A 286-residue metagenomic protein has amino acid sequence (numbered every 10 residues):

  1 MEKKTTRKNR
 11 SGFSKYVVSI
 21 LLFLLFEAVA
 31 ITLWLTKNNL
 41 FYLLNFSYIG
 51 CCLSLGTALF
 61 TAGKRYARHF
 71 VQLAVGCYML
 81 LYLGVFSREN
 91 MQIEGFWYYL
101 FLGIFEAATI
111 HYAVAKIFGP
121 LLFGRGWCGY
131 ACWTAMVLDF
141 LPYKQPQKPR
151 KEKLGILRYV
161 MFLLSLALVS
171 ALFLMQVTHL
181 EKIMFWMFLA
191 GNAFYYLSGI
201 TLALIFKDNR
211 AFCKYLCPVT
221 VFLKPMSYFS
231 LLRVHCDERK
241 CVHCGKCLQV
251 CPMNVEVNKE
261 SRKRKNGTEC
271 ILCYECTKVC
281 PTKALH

Functional and structural regions predicted by a protein language model:
M1-N258, T268, K278, K283-H286: Non-ligating segments of multi-cofactor redox enzymes
E260-C273: Short linker/helix segments within small regulatory modules
